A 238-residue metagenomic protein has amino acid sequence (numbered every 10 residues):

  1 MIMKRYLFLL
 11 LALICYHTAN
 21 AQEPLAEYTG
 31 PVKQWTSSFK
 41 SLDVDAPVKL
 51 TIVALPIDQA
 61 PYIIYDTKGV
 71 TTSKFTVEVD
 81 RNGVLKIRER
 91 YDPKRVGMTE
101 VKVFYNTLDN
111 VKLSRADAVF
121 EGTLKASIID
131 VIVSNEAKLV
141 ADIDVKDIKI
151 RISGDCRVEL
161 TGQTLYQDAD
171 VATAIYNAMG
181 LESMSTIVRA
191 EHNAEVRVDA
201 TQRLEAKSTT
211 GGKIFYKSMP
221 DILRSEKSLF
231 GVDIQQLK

Functional and structural regions predicted by a protein language model:
I2-K238: Intrinsically disordered, low-complexity terminal regions
